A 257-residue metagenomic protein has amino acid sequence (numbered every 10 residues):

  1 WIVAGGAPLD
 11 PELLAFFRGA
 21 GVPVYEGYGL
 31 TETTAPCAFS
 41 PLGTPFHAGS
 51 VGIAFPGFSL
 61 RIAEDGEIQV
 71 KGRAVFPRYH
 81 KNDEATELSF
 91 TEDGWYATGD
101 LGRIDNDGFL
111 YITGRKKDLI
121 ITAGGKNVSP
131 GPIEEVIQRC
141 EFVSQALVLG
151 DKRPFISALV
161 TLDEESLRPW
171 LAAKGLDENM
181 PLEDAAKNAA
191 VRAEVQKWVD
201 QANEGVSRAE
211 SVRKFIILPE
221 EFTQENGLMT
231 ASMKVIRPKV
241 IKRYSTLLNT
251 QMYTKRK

Functional and structural regions predicted by a protein language model:
W1-F46, S59: Gly/Ser/Thr-rich phosphate-binding loop
G6, G29, G52, D100 (+1 more regions): Active-site glycine-centered loops adjacent to acidic/histidine catalytic or metal-binding residues that shape
G29-T33, T98, T122-A123, T230: Ser/Thr-glycine-rich phosphate-binding loops at phosphate-binding pockets of nucleotides, nucleotide cofactors
A54-T122, R139: Conserved ATP-binding/catalytic segment of the ANL
V75, F109-Q138, L167-N188, R208-V212 (+2 more regions): Adenylate-forming
L101, N106, C140-S166: C-terminal boundary motif of the adenylate-forming
I120, Q145-L147, Q196-K257: Conserved C-terminal "lid"/linker of ANL adenylate-forming enzymes
D151-D177, E204-P219: Conserved loop-to-beta-strand segment in the C-terminal subdomain of adenylate-forming
